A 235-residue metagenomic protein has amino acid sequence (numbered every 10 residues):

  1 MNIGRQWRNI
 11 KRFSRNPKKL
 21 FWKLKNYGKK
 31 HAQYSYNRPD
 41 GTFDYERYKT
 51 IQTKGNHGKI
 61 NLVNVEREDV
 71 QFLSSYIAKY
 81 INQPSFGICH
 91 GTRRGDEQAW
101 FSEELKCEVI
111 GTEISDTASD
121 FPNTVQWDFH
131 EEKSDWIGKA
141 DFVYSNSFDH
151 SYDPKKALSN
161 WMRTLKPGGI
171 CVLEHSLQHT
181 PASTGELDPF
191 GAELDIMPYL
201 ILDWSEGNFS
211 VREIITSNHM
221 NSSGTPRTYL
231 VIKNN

Functional and structural regions predicted by a protein language model:
K18-N82: Class I SAM-dependent methyltransferase Rossmann-like catalytic core, especially the SAM/SAH-binding loop
F86-E132: Class I SAM-dependent methyltransferase SAM/SAH-binding core
H130-V143: A short acidic, Gly/Pro-enriched loop at the edge of an enzyme's catalytic core that lines a small-molecule cofactor
D141-P154: A short SAM/SAH-binding and catalytic strip from SAM-dependent methyltransferases
K155-I170: A short glycine-rich, Lys/Arg-flanked "PGG" loop and its adjoining helix->strand segment in the class I
G168-T180: Conserved beta-strand signature within the Rossmann-like core of class I S-adenosyl-L-methionine
Q178, S183-I214: Conserved Class I S-adenosyl-L-methionine
W204-N235: Core SAM-dependent methyltransferase catalytic element
